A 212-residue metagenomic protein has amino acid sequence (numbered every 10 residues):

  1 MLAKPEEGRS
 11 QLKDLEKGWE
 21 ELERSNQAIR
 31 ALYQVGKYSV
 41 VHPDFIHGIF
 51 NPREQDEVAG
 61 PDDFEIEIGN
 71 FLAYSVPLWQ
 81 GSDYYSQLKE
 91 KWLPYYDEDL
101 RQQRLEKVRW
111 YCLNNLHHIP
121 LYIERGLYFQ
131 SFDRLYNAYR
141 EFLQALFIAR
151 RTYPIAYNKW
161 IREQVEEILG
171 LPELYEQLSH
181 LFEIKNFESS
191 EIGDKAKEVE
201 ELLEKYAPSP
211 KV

Functional and structural regions predicted by a protein language model:
M1-A3, Q27: Extreme N-terminal leader/anchor segments
K4-G8: Short helix-loop boundary/capping segments at the starts of domains
R9-I123: Conserved NTP/Mg2+-binding pocket subregion across the NTase superfamily
L72, W79-V212: Conserved nucleotidyltransferase catalytic core and NTase-mimicking acidic/glycine-rich helix/loop elements in nucleic
